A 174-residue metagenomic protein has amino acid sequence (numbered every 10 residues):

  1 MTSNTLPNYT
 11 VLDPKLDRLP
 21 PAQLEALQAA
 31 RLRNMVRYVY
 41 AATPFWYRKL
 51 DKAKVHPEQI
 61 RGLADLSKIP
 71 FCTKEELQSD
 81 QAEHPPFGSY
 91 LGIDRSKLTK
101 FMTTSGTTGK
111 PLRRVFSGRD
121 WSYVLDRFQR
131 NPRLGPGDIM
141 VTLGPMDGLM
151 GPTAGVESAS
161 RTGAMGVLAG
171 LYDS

Functional and structural regions predicted by a protein language model:
M1-T103, G109-Y123, R130: Nucleotide 5′-phosphate-binding alpha/beta core
R95-G106, D147-E157: Short, compositionally biased "basic patch" segments
R114-Q129, I139-S174: AMP-binding/adenylate-forming
L134-D138: Short helix-loop-beta connector
